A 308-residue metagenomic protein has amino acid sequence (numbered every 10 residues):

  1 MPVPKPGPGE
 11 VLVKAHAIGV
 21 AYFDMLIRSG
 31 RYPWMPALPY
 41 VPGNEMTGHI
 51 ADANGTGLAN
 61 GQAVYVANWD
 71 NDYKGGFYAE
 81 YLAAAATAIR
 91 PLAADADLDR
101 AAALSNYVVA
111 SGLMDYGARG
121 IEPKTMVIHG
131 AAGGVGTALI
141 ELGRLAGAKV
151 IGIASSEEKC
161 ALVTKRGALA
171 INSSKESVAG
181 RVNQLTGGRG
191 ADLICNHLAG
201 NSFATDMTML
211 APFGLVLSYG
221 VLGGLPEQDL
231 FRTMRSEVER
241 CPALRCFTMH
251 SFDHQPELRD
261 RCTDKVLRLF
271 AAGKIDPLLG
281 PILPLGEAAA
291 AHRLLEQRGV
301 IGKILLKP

Functional and structural regions predicted by a protein language model:
P2-V20, R31-D70: Glycine-rich beta-strand-centered segment in the early N-terminal region that forms part of a ligand/cofactor-binding
G57-L58, G120, L210: Short, well-ordered loop/turn sites that connect or cap secondary structure elements
A63, T125, K149, G214-L215 (+1 more regions): Short glycine-centered segments of the SAM/dcSAM-binding site in methyltransferase folds
Y65, V127, I194-C195, L217: N-terminal Rossmann-like NAD(P) cofactor-binding module of classical short-chain dehydrogenase/reductase
R100-E176: Mid-domain Rossmann-like dinucleotide-binding core that forms the NAD(H)/NADP(H) cofactor-binding site
V178-G188: Short amphipathic alpha-helix with an adjacent loop that forms part of the alpha/beta core around
N201-K274, P308: Glycine-rich phosphate-binding loop and adjacent beta-alpha segment of Rossmann(oid) nucleotide-cofactor-binding
L267-R268, A272-I282, A289-P308: C-terminal capping/lid region of NAD(P)-dependent oxidoreductase domains
